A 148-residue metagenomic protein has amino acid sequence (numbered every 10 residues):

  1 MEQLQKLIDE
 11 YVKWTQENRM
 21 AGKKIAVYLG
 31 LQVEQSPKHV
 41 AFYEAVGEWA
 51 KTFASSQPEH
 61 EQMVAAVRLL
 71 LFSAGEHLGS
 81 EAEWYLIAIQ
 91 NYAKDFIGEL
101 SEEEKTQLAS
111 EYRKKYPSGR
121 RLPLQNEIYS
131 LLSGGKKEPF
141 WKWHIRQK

Functional and structural regions predicted by a protein language model:
M1-K148: Non-catalytic all-alpha helical scaffold/repeat segments
